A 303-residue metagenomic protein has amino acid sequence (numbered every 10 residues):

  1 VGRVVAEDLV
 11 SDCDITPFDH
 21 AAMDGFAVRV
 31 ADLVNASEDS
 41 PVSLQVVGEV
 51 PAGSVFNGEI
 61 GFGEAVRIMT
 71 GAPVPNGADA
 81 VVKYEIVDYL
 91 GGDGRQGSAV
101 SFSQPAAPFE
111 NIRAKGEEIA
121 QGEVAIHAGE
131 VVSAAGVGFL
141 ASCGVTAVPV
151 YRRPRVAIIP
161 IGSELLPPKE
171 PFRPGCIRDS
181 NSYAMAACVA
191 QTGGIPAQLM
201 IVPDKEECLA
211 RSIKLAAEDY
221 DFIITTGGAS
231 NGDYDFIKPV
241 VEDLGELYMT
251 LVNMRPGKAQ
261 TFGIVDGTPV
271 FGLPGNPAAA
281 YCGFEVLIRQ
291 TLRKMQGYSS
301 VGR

Functional and structural regions predicted by a protein language model:
V1-S40, L44, R67, A114 (+1 more regions): Short, low-complexity N-terminal leaders and the immediately following helix N-cap/first helix
R3, E7, C143-T146, C188 (+4 more regions): Change "in soluble alpha/beta enzymes" to "in soluble alpha/beta proteins
E7, G53, V74, I119 (+1 more regions): Flexible glycine/proline-rich
F26-M200: Short, glycine/charged-enriched hinge/interface segments at domain edges or termini
A52-F62, V66-R67, A186-D243: N-terminal small/polar loop signature for handling phosphorylated ligands or for N-terminal nucleophile
P75, A134, N231-D233, A279: Short glycine-rich, flexible loops that bind phosphorylated cofactors or substrates
I177-N181, P203-E207, L251-A259: A general structural motif
